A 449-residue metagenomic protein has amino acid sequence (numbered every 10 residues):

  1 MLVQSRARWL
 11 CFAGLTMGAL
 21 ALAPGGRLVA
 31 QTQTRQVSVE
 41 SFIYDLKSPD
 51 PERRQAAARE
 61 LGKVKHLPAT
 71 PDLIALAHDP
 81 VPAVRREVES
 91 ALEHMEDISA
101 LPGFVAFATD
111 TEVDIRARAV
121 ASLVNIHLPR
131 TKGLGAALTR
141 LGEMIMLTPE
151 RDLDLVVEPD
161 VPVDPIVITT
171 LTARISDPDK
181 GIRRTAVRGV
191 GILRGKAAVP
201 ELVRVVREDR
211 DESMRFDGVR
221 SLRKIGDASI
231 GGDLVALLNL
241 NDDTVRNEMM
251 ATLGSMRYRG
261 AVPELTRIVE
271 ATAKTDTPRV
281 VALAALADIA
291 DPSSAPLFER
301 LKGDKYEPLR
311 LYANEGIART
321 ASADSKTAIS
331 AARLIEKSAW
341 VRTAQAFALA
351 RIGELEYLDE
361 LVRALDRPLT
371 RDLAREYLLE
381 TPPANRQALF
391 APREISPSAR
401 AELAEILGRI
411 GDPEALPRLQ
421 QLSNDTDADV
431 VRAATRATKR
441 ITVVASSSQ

Functional and structural regions predicted by a protein language model:
L2-G14: Bacterial N-terminal signal peptides that target proteins for export
C11-A23: Bacterial N-terminal signal peptides
L28-T32: Boundary at the C-terminal end of the N-terminal hydrophobic targeting segment
Q33-D45, H66-H78, D97-T109, P129-L147 (+10 more regions): Amphipathic alpha-helical scaffolding segments comprising HEAT/armadillo-like alpha-solenoid repeats
P51-E52, L67, P82-A83, I98 (+16 more regions): Alpha-helix N-cap/helix-start positions at coil->helix boundaries
L147-V157, D179-A198, D211-D217, R223-K224 (+4 more regions): Solenoidal tandem-repeat scaffolds enriched in leucines and small polar residues
